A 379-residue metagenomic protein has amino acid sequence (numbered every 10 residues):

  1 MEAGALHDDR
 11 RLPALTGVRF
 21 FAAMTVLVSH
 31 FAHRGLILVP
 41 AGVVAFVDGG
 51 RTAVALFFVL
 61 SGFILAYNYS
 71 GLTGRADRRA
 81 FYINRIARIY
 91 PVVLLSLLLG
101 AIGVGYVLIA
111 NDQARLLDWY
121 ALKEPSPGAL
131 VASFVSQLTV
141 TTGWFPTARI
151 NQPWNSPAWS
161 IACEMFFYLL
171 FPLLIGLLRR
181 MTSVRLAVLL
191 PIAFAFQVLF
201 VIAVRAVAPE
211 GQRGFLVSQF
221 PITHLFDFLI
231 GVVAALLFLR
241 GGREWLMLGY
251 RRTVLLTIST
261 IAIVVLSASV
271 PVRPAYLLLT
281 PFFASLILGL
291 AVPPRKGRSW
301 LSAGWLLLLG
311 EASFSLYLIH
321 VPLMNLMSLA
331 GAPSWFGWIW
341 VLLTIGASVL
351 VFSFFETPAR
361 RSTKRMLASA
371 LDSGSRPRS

Functional and structural regions predicted by a protein language model:
M1-A203, A208, Q212, K296-S299 (+2 more regions): Membrane-cytosol interface segments of multi-pass membrane proteins, especially ER/Golgi lipid-handling enzymes
G50-V54, W159-I161, Q219-D227, Y276-T280: Alpha-helical transmembrane segments of polytopic membrane proteins
F63-S70, A235, L239, L288-A291: Regular secondary-structure segments
I150-W154, E210-S218, V264-A275: Membrane-interface helix caps and helix-loop-helix hairpins in membrane proteins
M181-L190, W245-L255: Membrane-interfacial entry segments at the cytosolic side of transmembrane helices
V201-V233: Alpha-helical transmembrane segments and their cytosolic membrane-interface
H224, F228, V232-V233, R251-A359: Alpha-helical transmembrane segments of multi-pass integral membrane proteins
